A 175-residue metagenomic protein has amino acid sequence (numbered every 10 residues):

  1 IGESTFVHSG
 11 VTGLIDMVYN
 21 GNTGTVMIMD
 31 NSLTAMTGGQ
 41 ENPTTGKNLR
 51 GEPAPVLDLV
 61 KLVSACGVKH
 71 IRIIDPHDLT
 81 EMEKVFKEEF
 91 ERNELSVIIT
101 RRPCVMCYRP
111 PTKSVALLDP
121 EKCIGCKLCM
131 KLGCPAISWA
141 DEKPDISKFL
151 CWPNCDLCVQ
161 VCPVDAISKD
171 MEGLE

Functional and structural regions predicted by a protein language model:
I1-I99, P110: Thiamine diphosphate
V7, N48-P53, R72-P76, A116-I124 (+2 more regions): Hydrophobic alpha-helical scaffolding
K47, K61, K69, K84-K87 (+7 more regions): Context-gated lysine
C66, C104-C107, C134, C151 (+1 more regions): Generic recognition of cysteine residues
D78, P103, E172: Residues that form or immediately flank small-molecule/cofactor binding pockets and catalytic motifs
E88-W139: Glycine/aspartate-rich loop-and-adjacent alpha/beta segment that forms the canonical ThDP
I124-D145, D156-E175: Iron-sulfur cluster-binding cysteine motifs and their immediate structural context in ferredoxin-like electron-transfer
